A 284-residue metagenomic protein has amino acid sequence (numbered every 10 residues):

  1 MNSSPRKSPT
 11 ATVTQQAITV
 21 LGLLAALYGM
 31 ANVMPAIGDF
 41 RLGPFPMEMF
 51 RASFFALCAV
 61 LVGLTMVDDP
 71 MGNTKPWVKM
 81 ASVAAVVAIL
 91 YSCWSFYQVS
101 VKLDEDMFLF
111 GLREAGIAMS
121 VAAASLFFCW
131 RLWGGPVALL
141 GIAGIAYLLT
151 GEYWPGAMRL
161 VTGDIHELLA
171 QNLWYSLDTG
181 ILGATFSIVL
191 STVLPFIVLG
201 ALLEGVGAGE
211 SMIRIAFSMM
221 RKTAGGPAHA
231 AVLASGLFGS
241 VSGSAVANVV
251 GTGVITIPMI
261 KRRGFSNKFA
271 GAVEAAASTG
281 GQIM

Functional and structural regions predicted by a protein language model:
M1-L109, A115-V121: Conserved, well-structured core domains of diverse proteins
F40-M47, L103-V198: Hydrophobic transmembrane alpha-helices of multi-pass solute/ion transporters
G63, A123-A124, L190-R214: Transmembrane alpha-helical segments in integral membrane proteins
P70-V78, L132-P136, G209: Interfacial helix-loop-helix linkers and transmembrane-helix boundary segments in multi-pass membrane proteins
G116, F186, L199-L203, A234-S244: Hydrophobic alpha-helical transmembrane segments of multi-pass membrane proteins
W130, Y147, G200-E204, I213 (+2 more regions): Membrane-water interface at transmembrane helix exits
R214-I283: Hydrophobic transmembrane alpha-helices that form the pore/transport pathway of multi-pass ion and small-solute
